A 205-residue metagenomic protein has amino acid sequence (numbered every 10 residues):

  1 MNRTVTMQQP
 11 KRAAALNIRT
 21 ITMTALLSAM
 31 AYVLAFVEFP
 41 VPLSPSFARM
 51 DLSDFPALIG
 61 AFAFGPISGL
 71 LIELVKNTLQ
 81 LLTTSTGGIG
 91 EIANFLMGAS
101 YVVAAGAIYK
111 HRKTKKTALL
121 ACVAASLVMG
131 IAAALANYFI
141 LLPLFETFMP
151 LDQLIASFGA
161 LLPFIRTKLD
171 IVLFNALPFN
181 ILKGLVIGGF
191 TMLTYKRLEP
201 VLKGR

Functional and structural regions predicted by a protein language model:
M1-R205: Loop-helix junctions at membrane interfaces
